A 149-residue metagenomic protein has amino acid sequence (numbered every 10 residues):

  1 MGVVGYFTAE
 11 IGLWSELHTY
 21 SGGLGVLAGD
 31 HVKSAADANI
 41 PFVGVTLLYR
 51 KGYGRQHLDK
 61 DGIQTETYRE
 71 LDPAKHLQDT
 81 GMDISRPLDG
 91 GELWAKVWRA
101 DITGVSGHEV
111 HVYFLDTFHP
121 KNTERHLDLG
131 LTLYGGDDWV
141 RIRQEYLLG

Functional and structural regions predicted by a protein language model:
M1-G149: Catalytic cores of carbohydrate-active enzymes across secretory and cytosolic contexts
